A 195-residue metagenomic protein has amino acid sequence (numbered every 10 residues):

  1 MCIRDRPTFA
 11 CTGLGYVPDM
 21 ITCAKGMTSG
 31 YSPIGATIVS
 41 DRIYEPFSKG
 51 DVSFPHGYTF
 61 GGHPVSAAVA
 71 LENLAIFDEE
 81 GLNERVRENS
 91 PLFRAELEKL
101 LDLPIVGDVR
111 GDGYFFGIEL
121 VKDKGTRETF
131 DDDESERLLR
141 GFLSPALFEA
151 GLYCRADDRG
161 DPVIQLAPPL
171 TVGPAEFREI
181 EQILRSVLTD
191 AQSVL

Functional and structural regions predicted by a protein language model:
R4-L195: Conserved N-terminal phosphate-binding loop of PLP-dependent enzymes in the Aspartate aminotransferase
